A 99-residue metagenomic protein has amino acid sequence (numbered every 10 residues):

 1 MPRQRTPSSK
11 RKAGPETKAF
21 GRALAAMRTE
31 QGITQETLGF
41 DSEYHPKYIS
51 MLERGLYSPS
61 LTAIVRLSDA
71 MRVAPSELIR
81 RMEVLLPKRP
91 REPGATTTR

Functional and structural regions predicted by a protein language model:
T6-E30: A short, Lys/Arg-rich alpha-helix, primarily the initiator
F20, Q31, S60, M71: Flexible coil/turn residues that form the inter-helical turn or adjacent wing/linker of helix-turn-helix
R22-D41, R66, G94, R99: Short basic helix-loop element that most often maps to the first helix and adjoining turn of HTH DNA-binding modules
L24, L38-G39, I49-L52, L78: Conserved hydrophobic/aromatic packing and binding residues within compact polymer-binding modules
E43-P59: Recognition helix of helix-turn-helix/homeodomain-like DNA-binding domains that insert into the DNA major groove
T62-E77: DNA major-groove recognition helix of helix-turn-helix/homeodomain DNA-binding modules
I79-R99: Short, charged recognition helix plus adjacent turn of helix-turn-helix-like nucleic-acid-binding domains
